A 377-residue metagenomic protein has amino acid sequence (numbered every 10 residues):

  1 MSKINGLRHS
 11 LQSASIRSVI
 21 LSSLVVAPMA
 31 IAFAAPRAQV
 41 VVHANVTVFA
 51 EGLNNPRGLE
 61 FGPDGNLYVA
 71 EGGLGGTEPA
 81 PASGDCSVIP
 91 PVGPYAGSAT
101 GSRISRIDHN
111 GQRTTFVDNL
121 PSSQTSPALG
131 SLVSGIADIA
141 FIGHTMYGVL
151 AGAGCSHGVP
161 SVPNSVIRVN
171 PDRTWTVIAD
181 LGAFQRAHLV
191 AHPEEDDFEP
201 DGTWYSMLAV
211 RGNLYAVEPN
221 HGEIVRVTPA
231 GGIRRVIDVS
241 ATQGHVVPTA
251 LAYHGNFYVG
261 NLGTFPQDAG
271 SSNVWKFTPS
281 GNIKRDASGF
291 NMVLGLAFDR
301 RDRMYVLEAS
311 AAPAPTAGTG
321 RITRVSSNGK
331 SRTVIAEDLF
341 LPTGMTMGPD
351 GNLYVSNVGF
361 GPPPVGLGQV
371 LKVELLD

Functional and structural regions predicted by a protein language model:
T47-A50, Q112-L120, R173-F184, R234-S240 (+2 more regions): Beta-propeller fold detector
G52-P63, T100-G101, S122-T145, P163 (+7 more regions): Beta-rich, blade/repeat-based domains predominating in secreted/periplasmic proteins but also intracellular
N66, Q112, H144-Y147, S165-R168 (+8 more regions): Generic structural signal for coil-to-beta-strand starts
Y68-G72, Y147-L150, A216-V217, Y258-G260 (+2 more regions): Residue position within the beta-strands of beta-propeller blades
E78-T100, S156-V162, P200, P219-N220 (+3 more regions): Short, solvent-exposed loop/turn segments at conserved positions within beta-propeller repeat blades
G84-A140: Blade-loop segments of beta-propeller domains
D108-Q112, V169-T174, V227-G232, F277-N282 (+2 more regions): Short loop/turn segments that connect beta-strands within beta-propeller blades
T343-D377: Blade-level signature of beta-propeller repeat domains, shared across WD40, Kelch, NHL, RCC1 and BNR/Asp-box propellers
